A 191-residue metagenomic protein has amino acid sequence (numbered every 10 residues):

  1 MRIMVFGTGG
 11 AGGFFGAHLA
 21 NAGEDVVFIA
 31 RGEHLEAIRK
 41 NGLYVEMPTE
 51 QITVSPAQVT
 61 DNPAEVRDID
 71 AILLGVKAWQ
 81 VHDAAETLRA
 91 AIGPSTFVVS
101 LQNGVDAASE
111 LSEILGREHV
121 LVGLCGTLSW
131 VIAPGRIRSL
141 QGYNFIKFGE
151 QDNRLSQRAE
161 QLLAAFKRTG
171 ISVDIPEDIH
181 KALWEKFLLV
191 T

Functional and structural regions predicted by a protein language model:
M1, D70, N144: Nucleotide donor/acceptor-binding cores
M1-Q51: NAD(P)+-binding Rossmann beta1-loop-alpha1 motif at the extreme N-terminus of oxidoreductases
A30, T49, P63, Q102 (+4 more regions): Residues at the C-termini of beta-strands that transition into short coil/loop
H34-A37, A108-S109, S156: Short, charged/polar "capping" segments at the starts of alpha-helices and the immediately preceding loops
T49-V54, K167: Short, conserved catalytic or adaptor-binding loops enriched in Gly and charged residues
I52-R136: Rossmann-like NAD(P)(H) cofactor-binding subdomain of soluble oxidoreductases
A90-A91, I114-H119, I132-E185, T191: Internal alpha-helical scaffold of NAD(P)-dependent oxidoreductase catalytic cores
